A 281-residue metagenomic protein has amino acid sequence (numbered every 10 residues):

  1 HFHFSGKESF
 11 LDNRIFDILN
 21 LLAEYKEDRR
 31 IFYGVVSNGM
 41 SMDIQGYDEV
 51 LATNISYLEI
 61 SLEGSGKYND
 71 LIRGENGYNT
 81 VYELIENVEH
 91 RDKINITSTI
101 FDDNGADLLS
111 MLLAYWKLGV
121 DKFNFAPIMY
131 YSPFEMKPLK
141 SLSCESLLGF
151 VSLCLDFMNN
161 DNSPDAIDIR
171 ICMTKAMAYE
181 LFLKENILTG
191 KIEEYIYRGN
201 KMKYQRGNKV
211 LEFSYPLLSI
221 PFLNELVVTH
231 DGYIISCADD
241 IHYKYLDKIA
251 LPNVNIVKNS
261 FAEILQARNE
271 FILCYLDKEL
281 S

Functional and structural regions predicted by a protein language model:
H1-G64: Conserved SAM/AdoMet-binding glycine-rich loop
E8, G39, I100-D102, D240: Residue-level signal for short, function-critical loop segments
L21-E24, I234, A238-Y243: Short regulatory "switch" loops immediately downstream of catalytic or recognition motifs within protein catalytic
M42, N69-I72, L251-I256: Short clusters of hydrophobic/aromatic residues that line enzyme substrate/ligand-binding pockets
G46, R73, A238, L265: Short, flexible helix/strand-to-coil boundary loops that buttress conserved ligand/catalytic motifs in alpha/beta
A52-T53, S61-E63, D70-I235, K244-I249: Radical SAM enzyme [4Fe-4S]-AdoMet core and its adjacent flexible, acidic and glycine-rich loops/tails across
V210, D240-S281: Membrane-interface junctions of multi-pass transporters
